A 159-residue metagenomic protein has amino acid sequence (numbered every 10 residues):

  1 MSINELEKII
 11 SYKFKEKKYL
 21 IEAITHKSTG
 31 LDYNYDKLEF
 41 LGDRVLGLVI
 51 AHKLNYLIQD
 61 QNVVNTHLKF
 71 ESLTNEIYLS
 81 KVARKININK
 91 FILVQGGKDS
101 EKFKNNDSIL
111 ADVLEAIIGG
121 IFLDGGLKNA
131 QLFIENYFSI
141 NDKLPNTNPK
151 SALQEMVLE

Functional and structural regions predicted by a protein language model:
M1-E159: Double-stranded RNA-binding/processing signature
